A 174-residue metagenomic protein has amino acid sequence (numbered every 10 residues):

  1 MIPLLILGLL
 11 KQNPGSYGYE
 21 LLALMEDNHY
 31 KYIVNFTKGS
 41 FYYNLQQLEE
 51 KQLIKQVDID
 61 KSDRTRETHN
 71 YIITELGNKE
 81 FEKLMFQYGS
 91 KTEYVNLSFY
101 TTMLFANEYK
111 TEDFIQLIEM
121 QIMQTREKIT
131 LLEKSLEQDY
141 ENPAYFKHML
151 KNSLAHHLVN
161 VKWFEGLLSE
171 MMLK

Functional and structural regions predicted by a protein language model:
M1-T92: Basic helix-turn-helix/winged-helix DNA-binding cores and closely related short helical interaction motifs
T37, T111-F114, N142-F146, L150: Residue-level recognition of alpha-helical structural elements
E82-E127: Amphipathic alpha-helical dimerization/coiled-coil segments that flank or bridge DNA-binding/regulatory modules
N107, S135-Y140, L168-M171: Secondary-structure edge/capping motif, primarily at the C-terminal ends of alpha-helices and the immediately following
I115, I122, R126-I129, L136 (+4 more regions): Heptad-repeat amphipathic alpha-helical coiled-coil interaction surface used for oligomerization/assembly
